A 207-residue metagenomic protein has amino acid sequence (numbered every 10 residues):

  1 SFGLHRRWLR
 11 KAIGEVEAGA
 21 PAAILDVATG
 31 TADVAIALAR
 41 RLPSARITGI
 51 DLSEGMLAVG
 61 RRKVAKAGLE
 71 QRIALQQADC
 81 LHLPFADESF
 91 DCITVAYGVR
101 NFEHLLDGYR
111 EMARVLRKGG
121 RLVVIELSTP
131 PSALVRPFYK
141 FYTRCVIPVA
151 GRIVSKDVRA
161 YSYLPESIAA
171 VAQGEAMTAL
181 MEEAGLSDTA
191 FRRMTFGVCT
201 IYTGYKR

Functional and structural regions predicted by a protein language model:
F2-A22, A37: Conserved alpha-helix/loop element of class I SAM-dependent methyltransferases that forms part of the SAM/SAH-binding
A23-H82: Class I SAM-dependent methyltransferase SAM/SAH-binding core
L52, H104, L127: Short beta->alpha hinge that forms the Motif I/post-I loop of the SAM-binding pocket
L81-C92: A short acidic, Gly/Pro-enriched loop at the edge of an enzyme's catalytic core that lines a small-molecule cofactor
D91-L105: A short SAM/SAH-binding and catalytic strip from SAM-dependent methyltransferases
L106-R121: A short glycine-rich, Lys/Arg-flanked "PGG" loop and its adjoining helix->strand segment in the class I
I125, T129-A184, A190: C-terminal alpha-helical "lid/dimerization" subdomain adjacent to the S-adenosyl-L-methionine
G185-R207: Core SAM-dependent methyltransferase catalytic element
